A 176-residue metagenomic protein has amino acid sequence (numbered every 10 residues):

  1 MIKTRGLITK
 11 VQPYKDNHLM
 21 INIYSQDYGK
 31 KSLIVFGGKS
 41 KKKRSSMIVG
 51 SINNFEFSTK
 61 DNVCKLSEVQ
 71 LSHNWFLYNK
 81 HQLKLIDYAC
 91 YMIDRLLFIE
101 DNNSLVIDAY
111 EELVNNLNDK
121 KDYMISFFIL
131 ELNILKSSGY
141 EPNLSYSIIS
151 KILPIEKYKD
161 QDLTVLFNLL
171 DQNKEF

Functional and structural regions predicted by a protein language model:
M1-L19, Y24-F176: Non-catalytic alpha-helical scaffolds and adjoining flexible linkers that form interface surfaces for assembly
